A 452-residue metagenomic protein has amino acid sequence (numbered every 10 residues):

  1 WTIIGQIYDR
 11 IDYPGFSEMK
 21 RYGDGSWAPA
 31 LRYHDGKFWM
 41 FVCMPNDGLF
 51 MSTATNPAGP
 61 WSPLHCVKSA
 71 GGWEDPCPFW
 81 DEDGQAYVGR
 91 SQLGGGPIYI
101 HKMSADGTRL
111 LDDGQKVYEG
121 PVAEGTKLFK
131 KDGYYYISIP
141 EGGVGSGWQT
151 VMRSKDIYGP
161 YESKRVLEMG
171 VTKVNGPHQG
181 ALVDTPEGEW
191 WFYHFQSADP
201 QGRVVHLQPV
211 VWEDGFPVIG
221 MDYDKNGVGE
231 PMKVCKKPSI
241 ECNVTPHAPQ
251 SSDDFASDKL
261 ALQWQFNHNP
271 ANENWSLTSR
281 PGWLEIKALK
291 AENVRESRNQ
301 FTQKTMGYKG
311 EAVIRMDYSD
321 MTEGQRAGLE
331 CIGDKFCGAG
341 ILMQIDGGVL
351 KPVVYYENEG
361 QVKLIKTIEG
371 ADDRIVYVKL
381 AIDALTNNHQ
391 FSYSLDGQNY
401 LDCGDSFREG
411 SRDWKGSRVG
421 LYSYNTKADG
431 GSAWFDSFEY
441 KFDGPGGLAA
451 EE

Functional and structural regions predicted by a protein language model:
W1-E452: Carbohydrate-active catalytic/glycan-binding domains of CAZyme proteins, especially the secreted or lumenal ectodomains
